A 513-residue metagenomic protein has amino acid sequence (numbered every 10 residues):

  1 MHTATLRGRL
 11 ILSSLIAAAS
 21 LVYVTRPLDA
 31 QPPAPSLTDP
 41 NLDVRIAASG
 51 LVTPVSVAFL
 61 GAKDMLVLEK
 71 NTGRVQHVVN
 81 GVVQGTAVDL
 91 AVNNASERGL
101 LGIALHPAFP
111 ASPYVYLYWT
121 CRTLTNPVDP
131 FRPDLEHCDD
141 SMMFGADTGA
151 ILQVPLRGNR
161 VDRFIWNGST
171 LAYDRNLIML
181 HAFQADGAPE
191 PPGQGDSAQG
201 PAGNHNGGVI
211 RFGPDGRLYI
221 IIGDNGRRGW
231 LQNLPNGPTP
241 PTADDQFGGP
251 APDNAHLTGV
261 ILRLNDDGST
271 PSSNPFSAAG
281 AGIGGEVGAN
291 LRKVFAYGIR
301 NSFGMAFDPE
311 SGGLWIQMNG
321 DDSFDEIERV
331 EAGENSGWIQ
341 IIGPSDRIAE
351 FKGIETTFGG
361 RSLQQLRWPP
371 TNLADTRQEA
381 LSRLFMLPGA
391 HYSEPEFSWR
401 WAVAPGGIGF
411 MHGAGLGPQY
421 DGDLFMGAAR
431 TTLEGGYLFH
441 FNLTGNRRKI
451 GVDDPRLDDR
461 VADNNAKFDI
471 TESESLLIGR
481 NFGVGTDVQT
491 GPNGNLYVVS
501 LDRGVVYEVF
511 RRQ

Functional and structural regions predicted by a protein language model:
P32, L37, T72, R98-L100 (+7 more regions): Beta-propeller domain segments
I46-N71, V403-F410: Beta-strand-rich domains and repeat architectures in extracellular enzymes and scaffolds, especially beta-propellers
I46-V52, V88-A95, I178-L180, G200-P201 (+3 more regions): Surface loop/turn motifs at the tips and blade-to-blade linkers of beta-strand repeat domains
L66-V88: Beta-propeller domains
V67-L68, L117-Y118, I220, I316-Q317 (+2 more regions): Residue position within the beta-strands of beta-propeller blades
V83-L105: Blade-loop segments of beta-propeller domains
D487-Q513: Blade-level signature of beta-propeller repeat domains, shared across WD40, Kelch, NHL, RCC1 and BNR/Asp-box propellers
